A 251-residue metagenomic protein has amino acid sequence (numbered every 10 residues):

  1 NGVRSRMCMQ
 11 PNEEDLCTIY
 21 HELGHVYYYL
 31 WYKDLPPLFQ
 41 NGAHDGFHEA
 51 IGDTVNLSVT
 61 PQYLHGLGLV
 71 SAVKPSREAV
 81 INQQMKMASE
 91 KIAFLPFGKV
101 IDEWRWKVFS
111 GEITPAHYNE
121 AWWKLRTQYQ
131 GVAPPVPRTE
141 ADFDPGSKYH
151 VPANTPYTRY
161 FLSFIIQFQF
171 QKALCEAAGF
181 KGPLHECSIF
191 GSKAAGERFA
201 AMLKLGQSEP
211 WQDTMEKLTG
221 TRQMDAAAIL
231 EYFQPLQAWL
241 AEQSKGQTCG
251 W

Functional and structural regions predicted by a protein language model:
N1-G2, A153: Catalytic zinc-binding patch centered on the HExxH motif and its immediate surroundings that defines zinc-dependent
G2-R4, L30-L69: Catalytic or ion-translocation cores adjacent to nucleophile or general acid/base/metal-coordination motifs in diverse
G2-Y20: Short pre-active-site segment immediately N-terminal to the catalytic Zn-binding motif
R6, K33-D34, P145, G206: Short, hydrophobic/aliphatic alpha-helical segments
M7-Q10, F39, A88, N154: Short coil/turn segments at secondary-structure junctions
L16-Y20, Y27-Y28, G46, T54-S58 (+3 more regions): C-terminal, non-catalytic "cap/extension" segments appended to globular domains
